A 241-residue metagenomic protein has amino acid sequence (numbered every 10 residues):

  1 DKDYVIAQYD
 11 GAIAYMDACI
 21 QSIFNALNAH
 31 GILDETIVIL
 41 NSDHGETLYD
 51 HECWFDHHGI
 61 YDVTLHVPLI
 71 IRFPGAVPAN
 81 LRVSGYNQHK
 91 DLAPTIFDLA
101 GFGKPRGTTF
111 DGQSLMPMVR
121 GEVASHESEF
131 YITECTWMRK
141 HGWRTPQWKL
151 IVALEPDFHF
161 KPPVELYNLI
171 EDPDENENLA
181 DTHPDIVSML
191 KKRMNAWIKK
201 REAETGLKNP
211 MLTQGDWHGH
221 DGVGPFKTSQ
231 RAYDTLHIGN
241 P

Functional and structural regions predicted by a protein language model:
D1-Q8, F73-V77, I170-E175: Short glycine/proline-rich turn/loop motifs
D1-T36: A long, amphipathic alpha-helix that forms part of the scaffold/cap immediately adjacent to metal-dependent active
D3-M16, G59-V67, V77-P94, A100 (+3 more regions): A short beta-strand-to-alpha-helix junction
I20, V38, D43, P68-L69 (+5 more regions): Generic structural signal for small/hydrophobic residues in well-ordered secondary structure, especially within
A26-S84, Q88: Histidine-centered active-site microenvironments of extracellular/periplasmic hydrolases and transferases
D34-T36, A79-W143, K192, G206-N209: Polar, surface-exposed loop/tail segments that function as active-site lids or cofactor/substrate-recognition elements
K140-E165: Low-complexity, glycine/alanine/valine/leucine- and proline-rich hydrophobic stretches
L179-P241: Long, internal low-complexity/basic segments
